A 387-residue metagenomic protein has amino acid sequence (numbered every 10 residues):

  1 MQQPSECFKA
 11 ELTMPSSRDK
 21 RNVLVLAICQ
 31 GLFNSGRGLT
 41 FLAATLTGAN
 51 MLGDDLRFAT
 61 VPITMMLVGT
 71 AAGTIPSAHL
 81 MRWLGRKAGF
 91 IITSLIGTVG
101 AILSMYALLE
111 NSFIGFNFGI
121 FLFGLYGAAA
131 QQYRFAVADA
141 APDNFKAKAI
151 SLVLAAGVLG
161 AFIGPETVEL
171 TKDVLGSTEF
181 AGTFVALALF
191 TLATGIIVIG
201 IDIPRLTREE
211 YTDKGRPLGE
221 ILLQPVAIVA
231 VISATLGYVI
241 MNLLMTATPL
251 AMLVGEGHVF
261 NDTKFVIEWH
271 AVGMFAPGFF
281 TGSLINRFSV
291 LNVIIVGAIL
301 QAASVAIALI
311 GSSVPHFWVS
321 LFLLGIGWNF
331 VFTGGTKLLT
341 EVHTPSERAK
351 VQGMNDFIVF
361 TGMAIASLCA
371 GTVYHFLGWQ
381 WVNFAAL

Functional and structural regions predicted by a protein language model:
Q2-K20, D202-V231: Juxtamembrane intracellular "pre-TM" segments in multi-pass secondary transporters
G31, F113-A128, H316-F330: Hydrophobic core of transmembrane alpha-helices in multi-pass small-molecule transporters, especially MFS/SLC-type
A43-L56, T246-V266: Short amphipathic helix-loop junctions that connect adjacent transmembrane helices in Major Facilitator Superfamily/SLC
A44, G127-A141, F330-T344: Intracellular juxtamembrane helix-capping segments at the cytosolic ends of symmetry-related transmembrane helices
G73-R86, A276-V290, Y374: Helix-to-loop junctions at the C-terminal end of transmembrane segments in multipass secondary transporters
L95-E110, L300-S312: C-terminal ends and interior cores of transmembrane alpha-helices in multi-pass membrane transporters/permeases
N117-A155: Cytoplasmic helix-loop-helix junction between adjacent transmembrane helices in 12-TM secondary transporters
V168-E169, A188-E209: C-terminal membrane-cytosol helix-exit motif in multi-pass small-molecule transporters
